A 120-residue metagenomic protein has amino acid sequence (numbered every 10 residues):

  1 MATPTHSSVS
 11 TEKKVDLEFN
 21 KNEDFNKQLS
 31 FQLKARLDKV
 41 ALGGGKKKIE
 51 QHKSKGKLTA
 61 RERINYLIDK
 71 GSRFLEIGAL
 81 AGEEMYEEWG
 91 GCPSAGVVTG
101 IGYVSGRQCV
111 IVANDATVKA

Functional and structural regions predicted by a protein language model:
A2-A120: Terminal-region recognition feature
